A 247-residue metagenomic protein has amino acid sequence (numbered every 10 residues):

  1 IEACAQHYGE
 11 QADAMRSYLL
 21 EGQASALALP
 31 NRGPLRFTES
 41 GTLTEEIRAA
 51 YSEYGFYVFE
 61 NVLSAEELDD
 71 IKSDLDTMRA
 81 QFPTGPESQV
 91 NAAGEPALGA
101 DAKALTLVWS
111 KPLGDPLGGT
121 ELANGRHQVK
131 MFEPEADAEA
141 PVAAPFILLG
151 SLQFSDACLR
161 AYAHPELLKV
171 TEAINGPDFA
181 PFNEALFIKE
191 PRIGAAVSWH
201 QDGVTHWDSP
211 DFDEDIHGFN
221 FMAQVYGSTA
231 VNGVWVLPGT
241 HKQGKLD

Functional and structural regions predicted by a protein language model:
E2-E53, E60-W199, T205-H206: Non-heme Fe(II)-dependent double-stranded beta-helix
F56-V58, M222: Short aromatic/hydrophobic contact patches that present stacked aromatics for nucleic-acid/ligand binding
K169-V170, I193-D247: Catalytic core of non-heme Fe(II) oxygenases with the double-stranded beta-helix
